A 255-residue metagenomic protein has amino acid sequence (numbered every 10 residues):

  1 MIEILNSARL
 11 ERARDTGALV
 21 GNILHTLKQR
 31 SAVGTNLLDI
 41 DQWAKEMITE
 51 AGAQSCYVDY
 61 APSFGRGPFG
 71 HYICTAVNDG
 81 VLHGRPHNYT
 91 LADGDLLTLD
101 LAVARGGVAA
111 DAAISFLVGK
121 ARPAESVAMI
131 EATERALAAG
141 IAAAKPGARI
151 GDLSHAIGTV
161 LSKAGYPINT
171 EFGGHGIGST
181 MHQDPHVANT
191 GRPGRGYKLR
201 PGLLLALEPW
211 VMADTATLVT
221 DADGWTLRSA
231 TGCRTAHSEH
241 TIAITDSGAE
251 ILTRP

Functional and structural regions predicted by a protein language model:
M1-P255: Active-site neighborhoods and metal-handling regions in enzymes and metal-associated proteins
